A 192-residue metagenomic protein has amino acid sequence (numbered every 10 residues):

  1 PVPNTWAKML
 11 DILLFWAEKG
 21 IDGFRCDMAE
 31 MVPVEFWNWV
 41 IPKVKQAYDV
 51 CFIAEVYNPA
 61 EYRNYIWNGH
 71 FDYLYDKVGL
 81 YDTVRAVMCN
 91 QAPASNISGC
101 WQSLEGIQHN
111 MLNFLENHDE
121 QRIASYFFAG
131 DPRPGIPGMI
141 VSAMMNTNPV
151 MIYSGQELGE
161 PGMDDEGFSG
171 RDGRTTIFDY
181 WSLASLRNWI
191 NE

Functional and structural regions predicted by a protein language model:
P1-K8: Active-site mouth loops of central-metabolism enzymes
D11-L14, D22-M111, F128, P132 (+2 more regions): Active-site-proximal helices and loops of the catalytic beta/alpha 8
I123-F127: Surface-exposed cleft-lining segments at the edges of enzyme active sites
G138: Catalytic-loop motifs flanking and including active-site residues across diverse enzymes
V141-G159: Conserved short secondary-structure transition element at the edge of the structured enzyme core that lines
